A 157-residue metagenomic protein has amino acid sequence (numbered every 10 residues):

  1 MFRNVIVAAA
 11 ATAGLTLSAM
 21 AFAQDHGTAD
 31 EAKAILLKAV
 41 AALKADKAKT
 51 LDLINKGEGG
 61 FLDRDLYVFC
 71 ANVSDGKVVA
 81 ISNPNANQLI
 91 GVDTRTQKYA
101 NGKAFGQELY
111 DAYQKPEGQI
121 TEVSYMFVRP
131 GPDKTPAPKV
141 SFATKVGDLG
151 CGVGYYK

Functional and structural regions predicted by a protein language model:
F2-K157: N-terminal membrane-sensor/transducer module of prokaryotic signaling receptors
